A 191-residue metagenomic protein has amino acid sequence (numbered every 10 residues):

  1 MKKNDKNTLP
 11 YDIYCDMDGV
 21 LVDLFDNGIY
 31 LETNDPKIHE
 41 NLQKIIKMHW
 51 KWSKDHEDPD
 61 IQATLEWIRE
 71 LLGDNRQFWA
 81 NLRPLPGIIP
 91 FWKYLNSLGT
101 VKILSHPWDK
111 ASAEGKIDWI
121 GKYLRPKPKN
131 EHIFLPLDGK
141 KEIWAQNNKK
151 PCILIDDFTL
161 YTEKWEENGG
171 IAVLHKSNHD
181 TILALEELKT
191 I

Functional and structural regions predicted by a protein language model:
K2-E70, E167, S177: Active-site neighborhood of HAD-like aspartate-dependent phosphohydrolases
K6, K141-N148, A184-I191: Short amphipathic alpha-helix with an adjacent loop that forms part of the alpha/beta core around
D12, H132-W165: Conserved Lys-Pro-Asp/Glu-containing loop-to-beta segment of HAD-superfamily phosphomonoesterases, centered on
D16, L104-H106, I155: Short hydrophobic segments within beta-strands
L21-F25, I29-L31, K110-E114, K141-W144 (+2 more regions): Short catalytic/ligand-binding loop motif for oxyanion handling, primarily in non-cytosolic enzymes, centered on
D60-I103, A111-E114: Short, acidic loop-to-helix structural element flanking the phosphoryl-transfer center in phosphate-processing enzymes
K102-D109, I117, R125-I143: A short, structured active-site edge motif that brings together acidic residues
K150-E187: Acidic, Mg2+-coordinating phosphoryl-transfer loop and its flanking beta/alpha structural elements, shared across
